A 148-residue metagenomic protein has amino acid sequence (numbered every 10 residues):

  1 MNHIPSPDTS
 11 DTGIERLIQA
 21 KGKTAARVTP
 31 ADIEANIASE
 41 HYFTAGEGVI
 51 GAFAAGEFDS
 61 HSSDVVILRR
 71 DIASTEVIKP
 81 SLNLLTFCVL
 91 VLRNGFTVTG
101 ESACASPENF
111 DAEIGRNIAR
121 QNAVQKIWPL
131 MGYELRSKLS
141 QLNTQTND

Functional and structural regions predicted by a protein language model:
M1-D148: Domain-level marker for long, solvent-exposed, non-transmembrane regions
